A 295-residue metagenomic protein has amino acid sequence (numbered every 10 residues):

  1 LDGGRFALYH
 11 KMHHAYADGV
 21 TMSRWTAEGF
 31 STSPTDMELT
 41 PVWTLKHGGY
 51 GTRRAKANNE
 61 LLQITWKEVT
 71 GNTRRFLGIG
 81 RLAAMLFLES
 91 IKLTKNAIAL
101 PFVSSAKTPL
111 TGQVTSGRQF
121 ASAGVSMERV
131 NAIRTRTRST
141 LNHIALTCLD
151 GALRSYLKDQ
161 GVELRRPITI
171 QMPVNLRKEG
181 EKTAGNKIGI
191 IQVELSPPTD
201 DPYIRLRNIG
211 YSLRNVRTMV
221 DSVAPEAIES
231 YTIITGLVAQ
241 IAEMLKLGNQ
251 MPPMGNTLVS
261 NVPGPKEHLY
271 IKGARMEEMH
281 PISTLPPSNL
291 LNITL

Functional and structural regions predicted by a protein language model:
L1-N289, I293-L295: Soluble acyl-CoA-dependent acyltransferase catalytic core bearing the H(X)4D motif
